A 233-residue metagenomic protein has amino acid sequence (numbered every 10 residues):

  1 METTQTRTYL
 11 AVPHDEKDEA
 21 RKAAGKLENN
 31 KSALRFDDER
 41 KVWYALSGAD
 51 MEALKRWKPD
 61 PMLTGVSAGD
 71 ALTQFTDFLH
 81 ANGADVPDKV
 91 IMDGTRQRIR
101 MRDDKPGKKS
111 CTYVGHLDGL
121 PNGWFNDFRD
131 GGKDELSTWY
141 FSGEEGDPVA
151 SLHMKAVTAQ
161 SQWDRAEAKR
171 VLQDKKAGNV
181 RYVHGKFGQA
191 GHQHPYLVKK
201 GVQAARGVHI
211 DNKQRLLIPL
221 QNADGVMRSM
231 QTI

Functional and structural regions predicted by a protein language model:
M1-H14: Short glycine-/aliphatic-rich beta-strand segments at the starts of folded cytosolic domains
M1-T4, K22, D38-P195: Non-catalytic accessory segments of DNA primases and related replication-initiation nucleases
T8, G123, Q214-L216: Short beta-strand micro-motifs in enzyme catalytic cores
H14-F36: A short, structured beta-strand/loop element
L34-D38, K89-V90, G207-I210: Short beta-strand
L172-A177, D211-I233: Phosphate-handling DNA/RNA-contact segment within nucleic-acid enzymes
G185, H192-Y196, A204-N212, R228: Phosphate-handling catalytic cores of nucleic-acid transaction enzymes
K200-A204, I233: Binding-interface segments
